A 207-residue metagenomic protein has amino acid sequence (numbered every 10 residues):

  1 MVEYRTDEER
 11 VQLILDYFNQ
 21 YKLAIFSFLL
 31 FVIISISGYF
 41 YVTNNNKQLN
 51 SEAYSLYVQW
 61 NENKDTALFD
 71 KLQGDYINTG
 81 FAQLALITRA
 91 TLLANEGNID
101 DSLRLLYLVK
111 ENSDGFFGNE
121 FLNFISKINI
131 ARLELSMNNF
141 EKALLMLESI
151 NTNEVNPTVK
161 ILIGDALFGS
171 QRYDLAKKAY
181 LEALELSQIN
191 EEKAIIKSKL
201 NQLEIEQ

Functional and structural regions predicted by a protein language model:
M1-I33: N-terminal positive-inside, membrane-proximal cytosolic segments immediately preceding the first
M1-R5, Q12, V58, E62 (+1 more regions): Acidic, proline/glycine-rich low-complexity intrinsically disordered segments
L13, N44-Y57: Ser/Thr/Pro/Gly-rich low-complexity linker/stalk segments immediately outside membranes or between
I34-N46: Membrane-interface motif at the C-terminal end of an N-terminal transmembrane signal
S55-E62, L92, L133, A166: Residue-level signature for tetratricopeptide repeat
A67-F117: Extracytoplasmic/periplasmic/luminal assembly and interaction segments in envelope/secretory/respiratory proteins
L86, E96, L105, V109-S113 (+1 more regions): Soluble extracytoplasmic domains of inner/organellar membrane proteins
